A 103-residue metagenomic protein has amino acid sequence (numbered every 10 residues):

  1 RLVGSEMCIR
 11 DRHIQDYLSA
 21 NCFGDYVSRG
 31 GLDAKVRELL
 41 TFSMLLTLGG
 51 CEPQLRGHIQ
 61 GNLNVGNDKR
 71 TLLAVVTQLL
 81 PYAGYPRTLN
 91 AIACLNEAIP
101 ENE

Functional and structural regions predicted by a protein language model:
L2-I9: Short, small-residue-biased leader/transition segments that mark boundaries at the very start of proteins
R10, L32-V36, D68, G84-R87: Secondary-structure capping and boundary motifs in well-ordered enzyme cores
Q15-A20: Short helix/strand-capping turn motifs
C22, M44-C51, A83-G84: Short alpha-helix boundary/capping elements
Y26-R29: Short, recurring structural edge motifs at helix starts
A34-L39, L95-A98: Membrane-interacting alpha-helical segments
V36-L46, L55, L72-L79: Short, structured motif recognition centered on aromatic/hydrophobic residues
G49-A74, P86-P100: Extended intrinsically disordered, low-complexity coil regions enriched in Ser, Thr, Gly, Ala and often Pro
